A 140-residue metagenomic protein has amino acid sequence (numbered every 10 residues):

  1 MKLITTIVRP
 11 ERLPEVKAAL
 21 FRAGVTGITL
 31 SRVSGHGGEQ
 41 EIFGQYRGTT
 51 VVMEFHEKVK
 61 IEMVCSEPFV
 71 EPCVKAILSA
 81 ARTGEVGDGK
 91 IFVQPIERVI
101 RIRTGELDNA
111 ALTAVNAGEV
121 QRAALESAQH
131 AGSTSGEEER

Functional and structural regions predicted by a protein language model:
M1-R140: Positively charged, small/polar-rich N-terminal and surface patches that mediate targeting and assembly and bind
